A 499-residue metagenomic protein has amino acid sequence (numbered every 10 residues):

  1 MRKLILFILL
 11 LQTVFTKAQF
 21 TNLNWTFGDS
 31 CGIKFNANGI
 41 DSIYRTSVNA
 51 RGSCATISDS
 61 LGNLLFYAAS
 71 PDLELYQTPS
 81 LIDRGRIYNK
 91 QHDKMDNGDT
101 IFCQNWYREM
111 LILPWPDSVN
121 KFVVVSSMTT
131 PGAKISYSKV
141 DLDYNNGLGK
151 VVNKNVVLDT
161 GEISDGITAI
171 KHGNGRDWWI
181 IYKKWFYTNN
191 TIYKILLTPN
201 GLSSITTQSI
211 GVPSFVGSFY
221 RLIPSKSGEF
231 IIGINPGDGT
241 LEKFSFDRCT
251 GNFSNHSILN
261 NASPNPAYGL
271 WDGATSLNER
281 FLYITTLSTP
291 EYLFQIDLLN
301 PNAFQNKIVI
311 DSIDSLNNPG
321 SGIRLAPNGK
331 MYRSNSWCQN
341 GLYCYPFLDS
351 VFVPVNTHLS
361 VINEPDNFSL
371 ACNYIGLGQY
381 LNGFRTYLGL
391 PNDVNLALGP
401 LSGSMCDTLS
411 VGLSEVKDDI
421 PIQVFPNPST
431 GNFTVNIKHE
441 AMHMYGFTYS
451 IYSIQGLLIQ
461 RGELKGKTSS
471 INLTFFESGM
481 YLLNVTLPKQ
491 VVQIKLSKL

Functional and structural regions predicted by a protein language model:
M1-L23, F230, W271, V411-L413 (+4 more regions): Bacterial Sec-dependent N-terminal signal peptides
K3, T13, G85-I87, E109 (+4 more regions): Positively charged, low-complexity intrinsically disordered regions
V14-K17, T207-Q208, G431, V435: N-terminal compositionally biased, intrinsically disordered segments and leader/signal-like regions
Q19-L259, S263-G412: Beta-propeller fold recognition
D418-F425, S429-L499: C-terminal outer-membrane/trafficking sorting elements
